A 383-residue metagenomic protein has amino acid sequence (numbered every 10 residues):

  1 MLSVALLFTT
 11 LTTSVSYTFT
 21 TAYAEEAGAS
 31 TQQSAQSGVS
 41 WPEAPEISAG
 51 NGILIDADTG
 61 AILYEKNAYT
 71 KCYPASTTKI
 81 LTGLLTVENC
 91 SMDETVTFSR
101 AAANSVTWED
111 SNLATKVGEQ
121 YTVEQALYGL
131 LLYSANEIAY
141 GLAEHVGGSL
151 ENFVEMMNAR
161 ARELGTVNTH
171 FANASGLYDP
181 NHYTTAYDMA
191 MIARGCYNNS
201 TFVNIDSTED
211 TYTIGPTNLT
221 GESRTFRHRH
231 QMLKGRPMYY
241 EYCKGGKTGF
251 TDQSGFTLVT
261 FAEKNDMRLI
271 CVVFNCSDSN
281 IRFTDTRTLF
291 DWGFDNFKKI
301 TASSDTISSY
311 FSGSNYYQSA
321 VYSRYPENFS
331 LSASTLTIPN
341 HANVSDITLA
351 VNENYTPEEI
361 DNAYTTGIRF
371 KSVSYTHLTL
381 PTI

Functional and structural regions predicted by a protein language model:
M1-Y17: Sec-dependent N-terminal signal peptides of Gram-positive bacterial secreted proteins and lipoproteins
V4, A57-D58, K264: Short, ordered coil/turn segments that flank beta-strands lining enzyme active or ligand-binding pockets
T12-T13, Y17, T59, A103 (+2 more regions): Generic "edge-of-domain/loop-turn" microfeature
T18-Y187, M191-S200: Active-site-adjacent loops and short helices of periplasmic peptidoglycan-processing enzymes
T166-V167, N181-Y183, Y187-D188, A193-L378: Domain-terminus/edge residues, biased toward the C-terminal soluble/receptor-binding domains of extracytoplasmic
T379-I383: A short, hydrophobic C-terminal helix/tail in secreted or cell-surface proteins
